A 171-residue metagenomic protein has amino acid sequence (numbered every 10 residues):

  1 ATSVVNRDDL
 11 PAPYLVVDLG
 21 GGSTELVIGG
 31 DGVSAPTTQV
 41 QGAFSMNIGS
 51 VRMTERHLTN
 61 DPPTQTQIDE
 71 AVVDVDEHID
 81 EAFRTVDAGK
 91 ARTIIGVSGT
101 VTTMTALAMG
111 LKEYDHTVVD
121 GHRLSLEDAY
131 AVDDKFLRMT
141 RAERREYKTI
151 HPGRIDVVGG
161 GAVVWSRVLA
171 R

Functional and structural regions predicted by a protein language model:
A1-P13, I28-G30, A35-R171: Helical "lid/coupling" subdomains associated with nucleotide-phosphate turnover
V16: Conserved SAM-binding loop
G22-L26: Active-site-adjacent helix-turn-beta-strand microarchitecture at beta-sheet edges that either contains or buttresses
